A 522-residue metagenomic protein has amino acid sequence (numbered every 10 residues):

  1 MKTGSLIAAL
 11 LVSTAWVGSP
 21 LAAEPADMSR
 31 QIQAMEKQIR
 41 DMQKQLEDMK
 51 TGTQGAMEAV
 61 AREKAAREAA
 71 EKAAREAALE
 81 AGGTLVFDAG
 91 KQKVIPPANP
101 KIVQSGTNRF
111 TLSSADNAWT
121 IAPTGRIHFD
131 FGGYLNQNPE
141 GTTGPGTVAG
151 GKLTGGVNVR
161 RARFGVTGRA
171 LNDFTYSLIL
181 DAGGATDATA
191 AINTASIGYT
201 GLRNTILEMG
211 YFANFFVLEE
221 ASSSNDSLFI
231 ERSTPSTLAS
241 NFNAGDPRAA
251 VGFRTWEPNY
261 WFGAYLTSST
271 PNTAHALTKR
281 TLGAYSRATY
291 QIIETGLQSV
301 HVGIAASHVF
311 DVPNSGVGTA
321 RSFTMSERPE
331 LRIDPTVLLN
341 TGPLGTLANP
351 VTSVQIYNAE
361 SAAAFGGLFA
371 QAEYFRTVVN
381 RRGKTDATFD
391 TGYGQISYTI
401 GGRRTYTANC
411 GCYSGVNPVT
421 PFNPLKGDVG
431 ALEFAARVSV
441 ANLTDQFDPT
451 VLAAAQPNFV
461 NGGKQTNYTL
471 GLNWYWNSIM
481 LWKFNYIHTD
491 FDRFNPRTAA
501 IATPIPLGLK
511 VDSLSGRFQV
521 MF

Functional and structural regions predicted by a protein language model:
K2-L21: Gram-negative bacterial Sec-dependent N-terminal signal peptides
L21-R126, N138-E140, I400, R404-T420 (+2 more regions): N-terminal periplasmic/intermembrane-space "pro-region" immediately following the signal or transit peptide
E36, E63, E71, E219 (+4 more regions): Acidic-residue sensor for enzyme active/binding pockets
M42-M49, R62-A66, R126-H128, R163 (+6 more regions): A general secondary-structure boundary signal
P100, T154-G155, S240-A244, A348-T352 (+2 more regions): Short Gly/Pro-enriched turn/cap motifs at secondary-structure boundaries
S105-V312, F389-K426, A431-P449: Outer membrane beta-barrel
G198, Q298, V302, A306 (+1 more regions): Outer-membrane beta-barrel pore domains
